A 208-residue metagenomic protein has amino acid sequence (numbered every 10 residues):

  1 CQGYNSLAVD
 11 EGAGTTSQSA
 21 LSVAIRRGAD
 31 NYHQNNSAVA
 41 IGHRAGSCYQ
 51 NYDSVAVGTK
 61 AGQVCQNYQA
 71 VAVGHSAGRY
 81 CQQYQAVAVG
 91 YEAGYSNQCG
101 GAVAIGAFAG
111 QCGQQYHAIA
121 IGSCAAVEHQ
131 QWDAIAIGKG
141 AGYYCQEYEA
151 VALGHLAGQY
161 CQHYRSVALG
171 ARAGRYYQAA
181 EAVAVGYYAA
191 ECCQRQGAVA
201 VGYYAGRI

Functional and structural regions predicted by a protein language model:
C1-I208: Periodic small-residue-enriched repeat registers in elongated scaffold domains
